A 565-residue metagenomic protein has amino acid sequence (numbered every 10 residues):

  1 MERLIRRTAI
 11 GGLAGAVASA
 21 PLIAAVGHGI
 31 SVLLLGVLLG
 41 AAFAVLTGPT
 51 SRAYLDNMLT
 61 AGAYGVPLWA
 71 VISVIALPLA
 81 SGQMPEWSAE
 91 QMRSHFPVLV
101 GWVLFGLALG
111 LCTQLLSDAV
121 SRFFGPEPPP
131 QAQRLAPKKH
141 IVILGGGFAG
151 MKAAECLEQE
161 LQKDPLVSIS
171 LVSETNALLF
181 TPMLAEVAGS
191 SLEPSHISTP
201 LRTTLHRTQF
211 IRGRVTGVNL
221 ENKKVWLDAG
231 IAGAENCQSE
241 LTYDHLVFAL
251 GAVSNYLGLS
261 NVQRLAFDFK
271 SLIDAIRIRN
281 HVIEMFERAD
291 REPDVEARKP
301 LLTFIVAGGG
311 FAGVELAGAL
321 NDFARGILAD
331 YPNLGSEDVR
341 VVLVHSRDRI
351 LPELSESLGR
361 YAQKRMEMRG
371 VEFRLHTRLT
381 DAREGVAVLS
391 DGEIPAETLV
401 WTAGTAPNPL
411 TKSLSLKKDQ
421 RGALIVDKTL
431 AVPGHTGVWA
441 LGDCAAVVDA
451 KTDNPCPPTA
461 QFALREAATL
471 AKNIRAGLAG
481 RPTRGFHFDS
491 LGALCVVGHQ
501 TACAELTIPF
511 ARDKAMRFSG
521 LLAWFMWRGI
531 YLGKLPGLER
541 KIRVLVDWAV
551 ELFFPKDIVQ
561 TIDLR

Functional and structural regions predicted by a protein language model:
M1-A132: Juxtamembrane/disordered regions of integral membrane proteins
L135-G217, F304-I305, F311-L354, V400: Beta1-alpha1 glycine-rich phosphate/pyrophosphate-binding loop at the start of Rossmann-like nucleotide-binding domains
L135-K138, F210-T303, L389, V400: FAD-binding core/adjacent interface of flavoenzyme oxidoreductases
A149, G251-S254, A317, T405-P407: Short glycine-rich anion-binding loops that position phosphate/pyrophosphate groups of nucleotides and phosphorylated
S195, T208-A229, L241, N321-K428 (+2 more regions): A Rossmann-like FAD-binding core segment of flavoenzymes
R264-D294, G385-V388, E393-R465: FAD-site-proximal beta/loop scaffold in flavoenzymes
A297-L354, E372-R374, C456-A476, R481-F486 (+1 more regions): Rossmann-like dinucleotide-binding core of oxidoreductases
K472-R565: C-terminal, flexible cofactor-proximal segment of oxidoreductases
